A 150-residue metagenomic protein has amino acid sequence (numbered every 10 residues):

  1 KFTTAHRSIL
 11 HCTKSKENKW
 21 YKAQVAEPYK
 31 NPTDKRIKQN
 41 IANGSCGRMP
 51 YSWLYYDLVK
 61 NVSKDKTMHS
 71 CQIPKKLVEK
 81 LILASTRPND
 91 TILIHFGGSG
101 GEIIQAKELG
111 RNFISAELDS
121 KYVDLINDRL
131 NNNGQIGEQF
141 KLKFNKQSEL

Functional and structural regions predicted by a protein language model:
K1-L125: Core catalytic lobe of class I
N127-L150: S-adenosyl-L-methionine
